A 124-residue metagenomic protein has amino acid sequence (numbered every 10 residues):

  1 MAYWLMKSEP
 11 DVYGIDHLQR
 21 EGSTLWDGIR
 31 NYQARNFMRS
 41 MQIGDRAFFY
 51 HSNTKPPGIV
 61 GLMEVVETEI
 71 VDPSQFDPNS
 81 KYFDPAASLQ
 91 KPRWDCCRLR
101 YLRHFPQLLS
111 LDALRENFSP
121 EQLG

Functional and structural regions predicted by a protein language model:
M1-I43: Compositionally biased, charged N-terminal/linker segments
K7-E9, Y50, L102: Structured loops at beta-to-helix junctions and adjacent beta-edge loops in soluble globular domains
D11, K55, V71: Surface-exposed, flexible loop/turn segments at secondary-structure boundaries
H17, Q42, P57-V60, F76: Short glycine/proline-enriched turns and hinge-like loops at secondary-structure junctions
R39-S40, K55, S88-K91: A general structural signal for short secondary-structure junctions and capping/turn motifs
Y50-P57: Short, charged beta-turn/beta-strand-edge "cap" motif at the junction between a beta-strand and an adjacent loop
G61-G124: Aromatic- and Lys/Arg-enriched surface recognition patch
